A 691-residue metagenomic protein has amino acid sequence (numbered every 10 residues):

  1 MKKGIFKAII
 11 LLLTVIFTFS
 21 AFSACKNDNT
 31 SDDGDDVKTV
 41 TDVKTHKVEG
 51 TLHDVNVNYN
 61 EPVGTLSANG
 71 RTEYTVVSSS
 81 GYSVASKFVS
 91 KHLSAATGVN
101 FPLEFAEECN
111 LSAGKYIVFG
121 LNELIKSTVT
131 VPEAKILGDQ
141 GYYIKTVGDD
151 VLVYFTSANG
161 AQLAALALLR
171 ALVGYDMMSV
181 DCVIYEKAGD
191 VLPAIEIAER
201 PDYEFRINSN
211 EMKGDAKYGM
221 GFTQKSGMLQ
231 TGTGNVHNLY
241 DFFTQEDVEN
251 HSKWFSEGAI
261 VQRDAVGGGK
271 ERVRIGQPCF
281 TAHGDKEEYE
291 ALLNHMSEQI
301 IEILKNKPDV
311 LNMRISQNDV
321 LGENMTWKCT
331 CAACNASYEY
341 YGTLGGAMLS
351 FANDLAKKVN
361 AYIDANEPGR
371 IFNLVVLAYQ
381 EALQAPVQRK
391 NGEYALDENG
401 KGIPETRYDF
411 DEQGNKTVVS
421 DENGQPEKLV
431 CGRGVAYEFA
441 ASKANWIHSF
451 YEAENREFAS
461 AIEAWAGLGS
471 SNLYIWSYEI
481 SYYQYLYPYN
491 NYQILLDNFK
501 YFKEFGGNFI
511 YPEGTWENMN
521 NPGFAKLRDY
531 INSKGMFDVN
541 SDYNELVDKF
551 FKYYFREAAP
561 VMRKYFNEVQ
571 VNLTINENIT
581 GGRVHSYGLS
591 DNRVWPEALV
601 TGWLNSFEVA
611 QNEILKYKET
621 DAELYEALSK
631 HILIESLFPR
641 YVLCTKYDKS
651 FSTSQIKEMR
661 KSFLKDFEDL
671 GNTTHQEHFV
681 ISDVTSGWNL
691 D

Functional and structural regions predicted by a protein language model:
S20-A24: C-terminal motif of bacterial Sec signal peptides marking the signal peptidase cleavage site
K26-D28: Bacterial signal peptide processing site
D32-Y143, V183, A188-A198: Acidic, contiguous N-terminal accessory segments
S67-N69, E73, G81-F88, H92 (+5 more regions): Feature activates predominantly on carbohydrate-active enzymes
A106, D421, G506, N532-D691: Catalytic domains of carbohydrate-active enzymes that cleave complex glycans
E287-L292, E302, N455-P560, K564 (+1 more regions): Structured mid-domain segments that build the active-site/substrate or prosthetic-cofactor binding neighborhood
A352-Q388, L473-Y482, I510-E513: Aromatic-lined carbohydrate-recognition surfaces of secreted/lumenal glycan-active proteins
D397-G400, V430-G432, F439, A444-E479: Glycoside hydrolase catalytic-domain groove-lining segments
